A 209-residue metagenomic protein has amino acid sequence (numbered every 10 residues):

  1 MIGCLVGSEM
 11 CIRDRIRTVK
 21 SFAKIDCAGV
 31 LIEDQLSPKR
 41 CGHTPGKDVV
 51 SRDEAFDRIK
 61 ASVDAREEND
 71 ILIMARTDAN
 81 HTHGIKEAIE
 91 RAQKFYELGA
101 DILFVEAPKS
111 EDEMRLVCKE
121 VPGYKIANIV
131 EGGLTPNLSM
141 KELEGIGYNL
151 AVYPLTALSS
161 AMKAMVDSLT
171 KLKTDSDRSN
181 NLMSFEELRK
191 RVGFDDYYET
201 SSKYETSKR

Functional and structural regions predicted by a protein language model:
M1-G7, I12: Single conserved hydrophobic/aromatic residue that forms the stacking wall/gate of nucleotide- or nucleobase-binding
S8-E9, R66-D78, K119-G132: Short beta-strand/loop segments at the ligand-binding rim of alpha/beta enzyme cores
D14-V19, H83-K94, T135-E142: Short, acidic/polar
K24-K39, L98, I102-L103, N149-M162: Glycine-rich phosphate-binding active-site loops on the catalytic face of alpha/beta enzymes
C27-A28, R91-D101, K119-I126, E142-L150: Glycine-enriched alpha-helix->loop->beta-strand junction motifs that scaffold or abut catalytic
Q35-E67, I85, E106-P122, G132-M140 (+1 more regions): Active-site-adjacent beta->alpha loops and helix N-cap segments on the catalytic face of soluble alpha/beta enzymes
L98-E111, I126-E131, V152-P154: Catalytic beta/alpha-barrel core
I129-R209: C-terminal alpha-helical cap/extension of soluble enzyme domains
